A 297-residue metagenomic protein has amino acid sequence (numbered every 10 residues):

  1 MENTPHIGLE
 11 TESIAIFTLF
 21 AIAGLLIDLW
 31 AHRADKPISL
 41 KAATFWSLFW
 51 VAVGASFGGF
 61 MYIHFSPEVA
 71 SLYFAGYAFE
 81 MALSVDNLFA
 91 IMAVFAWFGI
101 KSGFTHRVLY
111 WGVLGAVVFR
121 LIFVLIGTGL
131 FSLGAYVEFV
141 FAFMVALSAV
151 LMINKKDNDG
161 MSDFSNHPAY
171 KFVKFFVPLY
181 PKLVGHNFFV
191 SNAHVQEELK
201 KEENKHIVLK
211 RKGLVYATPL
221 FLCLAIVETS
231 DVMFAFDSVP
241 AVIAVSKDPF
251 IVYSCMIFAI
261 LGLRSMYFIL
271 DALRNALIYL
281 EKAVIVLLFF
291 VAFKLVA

Functional and structural regions predicted by a protein language model:
M1-A297: Multi-pass alpha-helical transmembrane bundle typical of ion/small-solute transporters and intramembrane aspartyl
